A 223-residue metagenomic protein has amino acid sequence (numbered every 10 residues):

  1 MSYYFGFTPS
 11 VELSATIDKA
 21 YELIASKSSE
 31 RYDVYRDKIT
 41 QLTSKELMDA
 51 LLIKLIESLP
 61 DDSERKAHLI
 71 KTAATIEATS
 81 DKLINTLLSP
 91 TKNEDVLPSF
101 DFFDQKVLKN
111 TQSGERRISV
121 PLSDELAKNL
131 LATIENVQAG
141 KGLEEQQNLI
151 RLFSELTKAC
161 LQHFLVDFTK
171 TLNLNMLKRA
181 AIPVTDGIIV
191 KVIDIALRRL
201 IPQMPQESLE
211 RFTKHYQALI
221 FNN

Functional and structural regions predicted by a protein language model:
S2-N223: Protein-protein interaction and targeting regions used for scaffolding, dimerization, and localization
